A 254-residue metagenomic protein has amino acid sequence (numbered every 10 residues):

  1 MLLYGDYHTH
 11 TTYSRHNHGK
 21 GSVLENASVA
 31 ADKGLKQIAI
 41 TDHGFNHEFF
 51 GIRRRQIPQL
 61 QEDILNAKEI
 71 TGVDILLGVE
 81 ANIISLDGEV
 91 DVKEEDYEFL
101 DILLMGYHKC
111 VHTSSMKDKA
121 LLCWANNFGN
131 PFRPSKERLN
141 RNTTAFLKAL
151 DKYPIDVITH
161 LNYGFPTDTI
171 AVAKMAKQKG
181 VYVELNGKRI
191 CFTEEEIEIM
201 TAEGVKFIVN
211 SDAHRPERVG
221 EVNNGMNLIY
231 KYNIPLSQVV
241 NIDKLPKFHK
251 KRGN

Functional and structural regions predicted by a protein language model:
M1-T12, V23-L24, V92-E95, S115 (+2 more regions): Charged catalytic cores and adjacent phosphate/nucleic-acid-binding surfaces used for phosphate/nucleic-acid chemistry
D6, I38-E48: Short, conserved active-site loops that position catalytic residues or coordinate cofactors/metal ions across diverse
H8, A30, D42, I75 (+5 more regions): Divalent metal-coordination and catalytic microenvironments
R15-K20, F49-R54, V219-E221: Short, solvent-exposed loop/turn segments at secondary-structure boundaries
N17-L24, G88: Glycine-rich anion/phosphate-binding loops
L24-A39, E62-G72: Alpha-helical scaffold segments that flank or form the walls of functional sites
H43-G44, E80, K188, A213: Short, ordered loop/turn segments at secondary-structure junctions
F50-Q178, Y230, Q238, K250-N254: Extended substrate/RNA-proximal surfaces in nucleic-acid metabolism proteins
